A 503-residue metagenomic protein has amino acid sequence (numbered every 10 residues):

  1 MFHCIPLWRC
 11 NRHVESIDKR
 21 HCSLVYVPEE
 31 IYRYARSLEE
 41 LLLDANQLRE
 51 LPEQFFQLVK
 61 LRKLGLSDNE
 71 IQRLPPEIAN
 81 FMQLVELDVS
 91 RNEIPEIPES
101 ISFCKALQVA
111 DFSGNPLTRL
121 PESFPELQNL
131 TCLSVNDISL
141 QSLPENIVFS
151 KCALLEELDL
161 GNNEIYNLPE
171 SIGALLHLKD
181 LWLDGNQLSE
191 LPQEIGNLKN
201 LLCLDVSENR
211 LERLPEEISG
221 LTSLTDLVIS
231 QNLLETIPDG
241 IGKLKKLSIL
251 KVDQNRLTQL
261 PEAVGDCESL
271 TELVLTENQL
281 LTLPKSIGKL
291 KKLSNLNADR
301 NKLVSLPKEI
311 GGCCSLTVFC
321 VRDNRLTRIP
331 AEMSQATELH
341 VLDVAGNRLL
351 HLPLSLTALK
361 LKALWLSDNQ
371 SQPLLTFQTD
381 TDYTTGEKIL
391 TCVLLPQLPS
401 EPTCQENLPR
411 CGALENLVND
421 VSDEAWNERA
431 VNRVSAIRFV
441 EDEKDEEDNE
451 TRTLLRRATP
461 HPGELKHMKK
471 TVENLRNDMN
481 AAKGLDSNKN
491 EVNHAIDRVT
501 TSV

Functional and structural regions predicted by a protein language model:
M1-K285, K292-N295, S305, A363 (+1 more regions): The feature captures the LRR N-terminal capping module
R300, K308-P409: Ankyrin-repeat TPLH-centered helix-turn motif and closely related helix/turn capping elements of eukaryotic
